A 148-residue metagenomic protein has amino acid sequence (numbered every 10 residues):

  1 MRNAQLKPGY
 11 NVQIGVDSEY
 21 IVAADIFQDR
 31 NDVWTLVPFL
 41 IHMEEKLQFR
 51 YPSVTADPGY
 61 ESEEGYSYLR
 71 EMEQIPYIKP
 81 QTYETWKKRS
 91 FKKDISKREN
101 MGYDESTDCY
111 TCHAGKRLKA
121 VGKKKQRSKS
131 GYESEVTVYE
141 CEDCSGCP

Functional and structural regions predicted by a protein language model:
M1-P148: Anion-binding and metal-coordination hotspots
